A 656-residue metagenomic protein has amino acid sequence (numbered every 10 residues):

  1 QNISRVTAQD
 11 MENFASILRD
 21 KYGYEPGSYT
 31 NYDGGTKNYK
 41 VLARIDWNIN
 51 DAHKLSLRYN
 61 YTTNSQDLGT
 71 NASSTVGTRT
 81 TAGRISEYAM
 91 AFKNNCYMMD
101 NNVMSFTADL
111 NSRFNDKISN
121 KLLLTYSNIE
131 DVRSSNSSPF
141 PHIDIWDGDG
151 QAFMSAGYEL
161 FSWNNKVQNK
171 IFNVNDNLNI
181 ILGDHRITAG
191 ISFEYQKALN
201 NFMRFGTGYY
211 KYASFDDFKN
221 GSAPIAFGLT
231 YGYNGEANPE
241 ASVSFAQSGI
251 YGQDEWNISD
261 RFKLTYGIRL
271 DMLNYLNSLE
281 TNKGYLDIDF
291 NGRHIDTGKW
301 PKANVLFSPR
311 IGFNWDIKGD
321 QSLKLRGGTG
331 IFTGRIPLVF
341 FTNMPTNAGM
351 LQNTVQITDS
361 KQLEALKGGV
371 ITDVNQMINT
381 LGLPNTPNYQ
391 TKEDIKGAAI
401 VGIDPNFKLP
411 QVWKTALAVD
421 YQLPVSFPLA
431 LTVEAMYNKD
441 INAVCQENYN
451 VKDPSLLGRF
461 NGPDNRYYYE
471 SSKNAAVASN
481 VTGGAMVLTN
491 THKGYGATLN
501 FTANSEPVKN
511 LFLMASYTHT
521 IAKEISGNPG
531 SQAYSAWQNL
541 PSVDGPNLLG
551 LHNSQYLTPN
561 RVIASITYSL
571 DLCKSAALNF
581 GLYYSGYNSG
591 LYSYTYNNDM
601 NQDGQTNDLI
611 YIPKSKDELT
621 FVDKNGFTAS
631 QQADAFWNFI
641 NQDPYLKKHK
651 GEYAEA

Functional and structural regions predicted by a protein language model:
D20, G34-N38, N48-Q253, F290-R293 (+4 more regions): Replace "related TpsB outer-membrane translocases also match" with "some related outer-membrane beta-barrels such as
Y39-A43, N102-A108, L124, K170-D176 (+8 more regions): Hydrophobic, lipid-facing positions within transmembrane beta-strands of outer-membrane proteins
W47-I49, S112, I180-L182, F193 (+9 more regions): Residue-level signature of outer-membrane beta-barrel architecture
N50-A52, N115-S119, L182-G183, S259 (+9 more regions): Outer-membrane beta-barrel channels and translocator barrels
L57-Y61, L122-N128, A189-Y195, Y266-M272 (+4 more regions): Transmembrane beta-barrel strands of outer-membrane/channel proteins
T281-S308, G312-V487, N625: Solvent-exposed loop/turn elements at secondary-structure boundaries
L383-Y389, N579-A656: Extracytoplasmic gating/loop element in the C-terminal half of outer-membrane beta-barrel translocons and assembly
T432-N588: Gram-negative outer-membrane beta-barrel transporters
